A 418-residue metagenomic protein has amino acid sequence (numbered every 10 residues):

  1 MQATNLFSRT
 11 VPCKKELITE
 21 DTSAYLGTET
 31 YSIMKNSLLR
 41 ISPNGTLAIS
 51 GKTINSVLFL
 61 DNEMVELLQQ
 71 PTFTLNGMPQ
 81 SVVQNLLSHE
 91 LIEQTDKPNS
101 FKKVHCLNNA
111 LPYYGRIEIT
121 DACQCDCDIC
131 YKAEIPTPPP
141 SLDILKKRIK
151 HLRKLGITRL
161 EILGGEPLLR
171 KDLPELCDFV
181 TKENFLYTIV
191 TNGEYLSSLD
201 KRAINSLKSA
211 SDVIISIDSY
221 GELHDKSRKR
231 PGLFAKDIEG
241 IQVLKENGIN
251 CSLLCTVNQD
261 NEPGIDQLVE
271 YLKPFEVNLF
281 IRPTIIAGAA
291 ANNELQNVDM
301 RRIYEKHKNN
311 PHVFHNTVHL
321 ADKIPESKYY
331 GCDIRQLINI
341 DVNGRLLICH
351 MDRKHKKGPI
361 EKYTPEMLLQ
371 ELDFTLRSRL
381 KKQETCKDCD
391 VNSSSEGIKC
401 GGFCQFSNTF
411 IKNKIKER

Functional and structural regions predicted by a protein language model:
M1-E134, R153, E366: N-terminal pre-core extensions flanking Radical SAM catalytic domains
Q2-L17, M351-R418: Flexible mid-to-C-terminal extensions adjoining Fe-S/redox cofactors in radical SAM and related proteins
L6-F7, N36-R40, S211-D212, S216-K357: Radical SAM enzyme [4Fe-4S]-AdoMet core and its adjacent flexible, acidic and glycine-rich loops/tails across
T53-I54, K132-P139, K226-L233: Short glycine-enriched, charge-decorated loop/helix-capping segments at active-site entrances that position
F73-L75, N85, H89-R202, S209-S211: Conserved alpha-helical substructure of the radical SAM core
P79-P98, Y330, I334-R335, N339-L369: A broadly conserved sequence feature marking short terminus-proximal activation segments in nucleic acid-centric
E118-D126, R335, C386, N392-E396: Cysteine-centered iron-sulfur cluster-binding motifs in ferredoxin-type domains/subunits of redox enzymes
D126, G156-I157, K208-S209, I249-N250 (+2 more regions): Short loop/turn motifs at secondary-structure junctions
